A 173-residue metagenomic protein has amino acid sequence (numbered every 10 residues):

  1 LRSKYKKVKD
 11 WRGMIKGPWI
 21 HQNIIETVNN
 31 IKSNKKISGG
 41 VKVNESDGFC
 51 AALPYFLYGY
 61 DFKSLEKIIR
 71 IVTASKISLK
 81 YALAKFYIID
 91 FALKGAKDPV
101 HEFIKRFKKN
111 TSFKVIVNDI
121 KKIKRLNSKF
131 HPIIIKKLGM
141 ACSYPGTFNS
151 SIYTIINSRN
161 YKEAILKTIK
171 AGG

Functional and structural regions predicted by a protein language model:
L1-G173: Structured, active/binding-site neighborhoods that engage oxygen-rich ligands
